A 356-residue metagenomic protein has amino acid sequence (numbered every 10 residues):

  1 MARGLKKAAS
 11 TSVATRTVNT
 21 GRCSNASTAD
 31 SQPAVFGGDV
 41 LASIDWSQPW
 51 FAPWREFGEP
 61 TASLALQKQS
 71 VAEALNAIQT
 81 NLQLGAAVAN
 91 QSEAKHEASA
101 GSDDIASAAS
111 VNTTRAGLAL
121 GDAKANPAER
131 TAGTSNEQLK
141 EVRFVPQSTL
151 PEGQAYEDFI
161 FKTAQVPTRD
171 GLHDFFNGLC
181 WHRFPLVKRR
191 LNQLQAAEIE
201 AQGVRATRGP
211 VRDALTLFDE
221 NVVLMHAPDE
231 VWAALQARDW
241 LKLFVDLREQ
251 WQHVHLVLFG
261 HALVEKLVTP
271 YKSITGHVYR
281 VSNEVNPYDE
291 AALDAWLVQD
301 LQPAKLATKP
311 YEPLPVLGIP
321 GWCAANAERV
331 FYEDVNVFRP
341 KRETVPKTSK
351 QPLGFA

Functional and structural regions predicted by a protein language model:
R3-L5: Charge-biased, low-complexity intrinsically disordered regions
K7-F36, S70-L139: Intrinsically disordered, low-complexity terminal tails and inter-domain linkers enriched for S/T/G/P/D/E
R22-V88, E137-V166, H173-C180: N-terminal, charged low-complexity regulatory/assembly segments
Q32, G37, D45, G133-S135 (+6 more regions): Residue-level signal for the start and early helices of compact helical domains
R55-T61, H96, G101-D103, A128-A132 (+3 more regions): Generic hydrophobic, helix-prone segments enriched in Leu/Val/Ile
P146, Q154-Q236: Internal, hydrophobic cores of structured domains that mediate oligomerization or house catalytic pockets within large
A197-F355: A contiguous, surface-oriented mixed alpha/beta subdomain in the mid-to-C-terminal portion of proteins that forms
